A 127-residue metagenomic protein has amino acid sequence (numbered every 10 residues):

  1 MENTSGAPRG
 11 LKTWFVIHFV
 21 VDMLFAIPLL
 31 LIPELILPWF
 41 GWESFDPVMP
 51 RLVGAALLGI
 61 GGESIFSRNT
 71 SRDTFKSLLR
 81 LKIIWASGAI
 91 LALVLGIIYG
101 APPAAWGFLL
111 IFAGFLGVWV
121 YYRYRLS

Functional and structural regions predicted by a protein language model:
M1-P8: Short, Lys/Arg-rich, polar N-terminal cytosolic tail immediately upstream of the first transmembrane signal-anchor
P8-V16, V21-V48: Membrane-helix boundary elements
T13, L52, L81-I83, A113 (+1 more regions): Hydrophobic alpha-helical segments, especially transmembrane helices and their immediate juxtamembrane helical caps
V20-P28, D46-R68, R80-L91: Core segments of alpha-helical transmembrane spans in multipass integral membrane proteins
L30, I65, V94, G117-R123: Membrane-embedded alpha-helical segments of multi-pass transporters/permeases
N69-R72, I90-F108, R123-S127: Membrane-helix boundary connector in multi-pass membrane proteins
T74-L79: Membrane-interfacial loop-to-transmembrane alpha-helix junctions, especially the N-terminal start
W106-V118: Small-residue-rich transmembrane alpha-helices that serve as helix-helix interface/gating elements in multipass
